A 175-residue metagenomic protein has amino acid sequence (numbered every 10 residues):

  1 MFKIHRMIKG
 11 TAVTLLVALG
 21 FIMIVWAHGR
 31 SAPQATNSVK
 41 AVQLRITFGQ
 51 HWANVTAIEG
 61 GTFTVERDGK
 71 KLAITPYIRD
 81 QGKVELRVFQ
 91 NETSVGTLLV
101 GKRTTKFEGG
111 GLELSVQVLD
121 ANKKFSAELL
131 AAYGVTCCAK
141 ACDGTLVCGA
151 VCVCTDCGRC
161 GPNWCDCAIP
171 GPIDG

Functional and structural regions predicted by a protein language model:
I4-G134: N-terminal propeptides/leader regions of secreted preproproteins that are proteolytically removed before maturation
G134-G175: Secreted, short cysteine-rich peptides and small extracellular cysteine-rich domains stabilized by multiple disulfide
